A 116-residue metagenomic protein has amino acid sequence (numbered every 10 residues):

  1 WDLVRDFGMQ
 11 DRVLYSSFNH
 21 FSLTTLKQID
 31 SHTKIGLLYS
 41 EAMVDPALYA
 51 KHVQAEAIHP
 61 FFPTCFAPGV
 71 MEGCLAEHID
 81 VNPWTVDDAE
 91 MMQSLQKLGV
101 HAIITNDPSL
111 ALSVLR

Functional and structural regions predicted by a protein language model:
W1-R116: Short loop-to-alpha-helix "cap/lid" segments that border enzyme active sites across diverse enzyme classes
